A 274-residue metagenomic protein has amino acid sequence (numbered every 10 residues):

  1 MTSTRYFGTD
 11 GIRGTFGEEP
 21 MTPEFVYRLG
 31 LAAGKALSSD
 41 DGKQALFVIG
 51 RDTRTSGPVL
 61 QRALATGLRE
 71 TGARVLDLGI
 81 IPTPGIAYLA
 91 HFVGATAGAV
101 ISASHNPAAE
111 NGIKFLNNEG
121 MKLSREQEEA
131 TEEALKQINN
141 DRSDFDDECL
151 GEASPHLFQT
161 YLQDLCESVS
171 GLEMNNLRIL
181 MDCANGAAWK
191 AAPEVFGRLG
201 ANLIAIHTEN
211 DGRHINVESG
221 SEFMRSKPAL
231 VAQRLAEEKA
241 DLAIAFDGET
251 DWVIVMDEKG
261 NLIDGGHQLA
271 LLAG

Functional and structural regions predicted by a protein language model:
M1-T2, T15, N111-E237: Gly/Ser/Thr-enriched, mixed-charge loops and adjacent short helices that form phosphate/oxyanion-binding elements
M1-T66, E70-T71, G151-L177: An N-terminal, well-structured beta->alpha segment
F7, I179, I244-F246: Residue-level marker for buried hydrophobic side chains located in beta-strands that build the well-ordered beta-sheet
R28-A32, G85, Y161-D164, K227-L230 (+2 more regions): Well-ordered alpha-helical segments embedded in enzymatic catalytic cores
K35, S39, L46-E110, E194-M256: N-terminal small/polar loop signature for handling phosphorylated ligands or for N-terminal nucleophile
F115-N118, I254-E258: Short beta-strand-to-turn element immediately C-terminal to the catalytic PLP-Schiff-base lysine in fold type I
M256-G274: Active-site core segments that coordinate phosphate-bearing ligands/cofactors across diverse enzyme families
